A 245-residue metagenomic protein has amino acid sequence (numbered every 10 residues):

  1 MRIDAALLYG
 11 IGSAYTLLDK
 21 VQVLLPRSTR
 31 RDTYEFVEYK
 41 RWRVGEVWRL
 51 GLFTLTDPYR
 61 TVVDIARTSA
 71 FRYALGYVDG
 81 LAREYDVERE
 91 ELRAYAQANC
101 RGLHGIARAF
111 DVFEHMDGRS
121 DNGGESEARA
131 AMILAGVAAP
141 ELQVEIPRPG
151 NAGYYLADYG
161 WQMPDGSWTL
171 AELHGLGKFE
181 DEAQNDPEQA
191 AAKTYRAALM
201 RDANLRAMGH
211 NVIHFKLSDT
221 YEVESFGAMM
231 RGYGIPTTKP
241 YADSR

Functional and structural regions predicted by a protein language model:
M1-G105, T237-R245: Short gly/ser-rich loop at a beta-strand->alpha-helix junction or flexible surface loop bordering the NTP-binding
A82-R245: Surface segments flanking catalytic/ligand-binding clefts of nucleic-acid enzymes
